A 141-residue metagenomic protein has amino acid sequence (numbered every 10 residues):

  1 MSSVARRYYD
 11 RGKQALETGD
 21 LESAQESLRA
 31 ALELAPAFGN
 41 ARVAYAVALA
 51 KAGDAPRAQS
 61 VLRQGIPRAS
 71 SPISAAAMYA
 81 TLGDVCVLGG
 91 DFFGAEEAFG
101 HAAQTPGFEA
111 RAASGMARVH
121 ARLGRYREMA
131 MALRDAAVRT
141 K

Functional and structural regions predicted by a protein language model:
S2, P36, S70-I73, G107 (+1 more regions): Short coil turns that delineate tetratricopeptide repeat
S3-E33, L88: Alpha-helical segment of the N-proximal tetratricopeptide repeat
E17, K51, L88, R122-L123: Register position in tetratricopeptide repeats
R29-E33, P67-S70, G100-Q104, A137-V138: Conserved structural position within tetratricopeptide repeats
A41, A75-M78, A112: TPR alpha-solenoid repeat register
